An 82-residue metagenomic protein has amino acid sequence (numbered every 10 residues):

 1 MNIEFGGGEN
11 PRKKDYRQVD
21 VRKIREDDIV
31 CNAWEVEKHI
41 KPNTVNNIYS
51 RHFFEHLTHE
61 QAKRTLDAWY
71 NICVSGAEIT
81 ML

Functional and structural regions predicted by a protein language model:
M1-E9: Conserved class I S-adenosyl-L-methionine
E9-P42: Adenosine-cofactor binding site in Rossmann-like domains, unifying the SAM/SAH pocket of S-adenosylmethionine-dependent
V45-N46: Local beta-strand N-terminus motif with an aromatic residue
Y49: A conserved beta-strand element that flanks and buttresses the S-adenosyl-L-methionine
H52-H56: Short catalytic micro-motifs in class I SAM-dependent methyltransferases
T58-A62: Short N-terminal helix/helix-N-cap motif within the alpha/beta-hydrolase-1
K63-E78: A short glycine-rich, Lys/Arg-flanked "PGG" loop and its adjoining helix->strand segment in the class I
L82: Alpha/beta-hydrolase-fold catalytic nucleophile elbow
